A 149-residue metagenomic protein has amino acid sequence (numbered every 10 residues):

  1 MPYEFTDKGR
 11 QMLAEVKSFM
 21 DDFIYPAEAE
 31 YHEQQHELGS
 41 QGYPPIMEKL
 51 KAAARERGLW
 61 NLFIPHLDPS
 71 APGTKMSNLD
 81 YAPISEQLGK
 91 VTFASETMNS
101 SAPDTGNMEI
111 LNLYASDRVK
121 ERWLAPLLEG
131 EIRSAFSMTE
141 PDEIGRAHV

Functional and structural regions predicted by a protein language model:
M1-V16: Intrinsic disorder at enzyme termini
A29-H148: Glycine-rich flavin
